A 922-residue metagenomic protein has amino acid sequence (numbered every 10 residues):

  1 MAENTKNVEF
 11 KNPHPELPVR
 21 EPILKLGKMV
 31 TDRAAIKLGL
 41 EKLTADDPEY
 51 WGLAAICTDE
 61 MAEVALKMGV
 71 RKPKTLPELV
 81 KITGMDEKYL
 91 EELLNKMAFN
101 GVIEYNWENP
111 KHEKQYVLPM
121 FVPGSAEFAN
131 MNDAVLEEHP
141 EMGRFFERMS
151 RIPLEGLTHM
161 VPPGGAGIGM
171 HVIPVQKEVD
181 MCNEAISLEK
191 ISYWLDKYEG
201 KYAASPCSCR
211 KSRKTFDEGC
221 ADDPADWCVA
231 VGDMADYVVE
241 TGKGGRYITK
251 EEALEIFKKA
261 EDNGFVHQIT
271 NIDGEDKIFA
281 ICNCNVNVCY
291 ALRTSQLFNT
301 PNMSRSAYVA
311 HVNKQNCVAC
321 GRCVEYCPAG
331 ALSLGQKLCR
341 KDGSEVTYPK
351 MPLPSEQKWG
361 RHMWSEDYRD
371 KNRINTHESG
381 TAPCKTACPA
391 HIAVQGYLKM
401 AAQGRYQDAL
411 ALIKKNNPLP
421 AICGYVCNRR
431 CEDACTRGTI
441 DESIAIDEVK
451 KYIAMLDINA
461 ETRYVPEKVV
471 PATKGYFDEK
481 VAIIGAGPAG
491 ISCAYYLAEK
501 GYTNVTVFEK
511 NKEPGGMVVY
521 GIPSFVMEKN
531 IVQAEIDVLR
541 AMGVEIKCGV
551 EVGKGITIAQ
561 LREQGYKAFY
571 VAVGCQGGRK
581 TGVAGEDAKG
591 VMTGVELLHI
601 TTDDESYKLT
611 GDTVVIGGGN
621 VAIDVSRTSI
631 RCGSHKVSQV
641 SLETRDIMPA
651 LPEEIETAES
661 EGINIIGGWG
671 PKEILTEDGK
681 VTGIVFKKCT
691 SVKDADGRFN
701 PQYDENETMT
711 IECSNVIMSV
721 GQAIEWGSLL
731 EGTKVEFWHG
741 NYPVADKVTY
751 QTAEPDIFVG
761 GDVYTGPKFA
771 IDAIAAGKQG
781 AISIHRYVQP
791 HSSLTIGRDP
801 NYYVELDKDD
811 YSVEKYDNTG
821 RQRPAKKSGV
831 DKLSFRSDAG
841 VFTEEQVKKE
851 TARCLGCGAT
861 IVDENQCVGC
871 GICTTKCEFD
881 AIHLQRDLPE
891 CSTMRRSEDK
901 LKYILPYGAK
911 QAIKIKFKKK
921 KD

Functional and structural regions predicted by a protein language model:
G69, P73, V80-I82, N100-N109 (+12 more regions): Iron-sulfur cluster-binding cysteine motifs and their immediate structural context in ferredoxin-like electron-transfer
M85, Y116, Q268-I281, L297-Y326 (+13 more regions): Ferredoxin-like iron-sulfur electron-transfer modules
H112-I152: Short, amphipathic alpha-helical interaction segments positioned at domain boundaries
A329-P383, L398, I444-I446, K450-V481 (+10 more regions): Flanking helices and flexible, charged tails adjoining ferredoxin-like Fe-S electron-transfer domains in multi-subunit
I392-Q395, A401-A402, S443-D447, E479 (+6 more regions): Beta1-alpha1 glycine-rich phosphate/pyrophosphate-binding loop at the start of Rossmann-like nucleotide-binding domains
I453-K474, A534-K554, G578-C632, F737-V748 (+1 more regions): Glycine-rich dinucleotide-binding loop and its adjacent helix/turn
D587-T610, D694-P767: FAD-site-proximal beta/loop scaffold in flavoenzymes
V763-V788: A conserved FAD-binding loop/helix module that cradles the flavin
